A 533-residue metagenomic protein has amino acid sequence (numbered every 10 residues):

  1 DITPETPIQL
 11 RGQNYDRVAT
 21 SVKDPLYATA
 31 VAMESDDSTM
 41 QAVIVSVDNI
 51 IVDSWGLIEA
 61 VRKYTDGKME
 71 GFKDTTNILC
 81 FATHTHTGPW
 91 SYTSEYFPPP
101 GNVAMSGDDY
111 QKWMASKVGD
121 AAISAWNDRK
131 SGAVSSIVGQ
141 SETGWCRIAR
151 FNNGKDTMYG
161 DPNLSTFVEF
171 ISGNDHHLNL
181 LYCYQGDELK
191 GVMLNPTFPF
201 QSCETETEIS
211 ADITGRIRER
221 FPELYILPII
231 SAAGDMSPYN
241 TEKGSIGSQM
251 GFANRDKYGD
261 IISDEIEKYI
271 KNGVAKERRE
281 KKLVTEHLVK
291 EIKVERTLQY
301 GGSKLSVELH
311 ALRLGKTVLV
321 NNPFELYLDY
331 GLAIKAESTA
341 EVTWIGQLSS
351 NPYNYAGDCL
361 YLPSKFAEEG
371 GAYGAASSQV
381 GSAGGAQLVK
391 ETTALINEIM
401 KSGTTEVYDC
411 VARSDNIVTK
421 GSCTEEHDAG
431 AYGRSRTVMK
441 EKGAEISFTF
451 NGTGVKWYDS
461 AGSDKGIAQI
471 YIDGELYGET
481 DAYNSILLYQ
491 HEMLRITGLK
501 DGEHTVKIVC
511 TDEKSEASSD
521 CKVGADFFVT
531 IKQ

Functional and structural regions predicted by a protein language model:
D1-S263, I270, V274-G403: Conserved beta-alpha junction segments in alpha/beta enzyme cores
I266, S402-Q533: Glycan-recognition surfaces in beta-rich domains, encompassing non-catalytic CBMs and lectin-like receptor-binding
